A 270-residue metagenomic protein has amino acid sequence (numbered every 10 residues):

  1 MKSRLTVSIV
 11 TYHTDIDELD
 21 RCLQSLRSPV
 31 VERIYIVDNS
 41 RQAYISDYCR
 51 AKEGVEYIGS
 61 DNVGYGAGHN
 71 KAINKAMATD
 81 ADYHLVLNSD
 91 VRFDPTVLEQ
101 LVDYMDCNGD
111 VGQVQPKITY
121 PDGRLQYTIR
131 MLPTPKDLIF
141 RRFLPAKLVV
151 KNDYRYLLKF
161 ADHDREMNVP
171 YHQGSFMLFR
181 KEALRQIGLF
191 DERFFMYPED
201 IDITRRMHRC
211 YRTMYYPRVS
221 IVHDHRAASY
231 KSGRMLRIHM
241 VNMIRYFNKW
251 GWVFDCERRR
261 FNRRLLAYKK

Functional and structural regions predicted by a protein language model:
M1-Q24: N-proximal low-complexity "stem/linker" segments adjacent to membrane-targeting elements
L23-I58, G66, K71, T79: Acidic donor-binding segment of Leloir-type glycosyltransferases
V63, D90-R92, F194: Acidic metal-phosphate-binding loop of nucleotide-sugar-dependent transferases
A81-R92: Short beta-strand-to-loop acidic/aromatic patch adjacent to the donor-nucleotide binding site
R92-T128: Conserved donor NDP-sugar-binding/catalytic core segment of glycosyltransferases
P133-V169: Short, flexible, basic/aromatic active-site loop/helix in glycosyltransferases
A161-D164, P170-L189, R193-S220: A short, conserved alpha-helix in the catalytic core of glycosyltransferases
R205, R209-K270: Active-site-adjacent helix/loop segment of glycosyltransferases that harbors family-specific signature motifs
